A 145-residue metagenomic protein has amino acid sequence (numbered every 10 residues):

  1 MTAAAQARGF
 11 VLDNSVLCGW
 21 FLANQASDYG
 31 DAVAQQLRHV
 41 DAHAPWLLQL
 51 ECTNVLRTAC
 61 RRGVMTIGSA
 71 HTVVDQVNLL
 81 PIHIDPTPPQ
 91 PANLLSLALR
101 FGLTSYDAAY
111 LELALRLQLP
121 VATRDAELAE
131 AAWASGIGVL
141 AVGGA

Functional and structural regions predicted by a protein language model:
M1-G9, L111-A145: Acidic, PIN/NYN-like endoribonuclease modules and their adjacent C-terminal/linker elements
M1-L47, A59-T72, S135: Short, well-structured N-terminal submotif of metal-dependent ribonuclease cores
L12, A32, V77-L79, P86-P89 (+2 more regions): Long, hydrophilic "mature protein body" segments
L12, A44, S105, A122-T123: Short beta-strand scaffold positions
V16, L48, Y110, E127-L128: Alpha-helix capping/helix-boundary segments
W46-Q49, S69-F101: Acidic catalytic patch
